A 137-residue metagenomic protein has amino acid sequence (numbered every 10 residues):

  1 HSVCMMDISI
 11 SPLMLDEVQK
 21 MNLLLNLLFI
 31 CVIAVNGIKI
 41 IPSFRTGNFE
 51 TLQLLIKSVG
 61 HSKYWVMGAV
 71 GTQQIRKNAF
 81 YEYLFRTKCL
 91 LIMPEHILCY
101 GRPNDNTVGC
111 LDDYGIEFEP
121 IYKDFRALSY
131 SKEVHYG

Functional and structural regions predicted by a protein language model:
H1-E133: Eukaryote-skewed repeat-based solenoidal scaffolds used as protein-protein interaction platforms, primarily
